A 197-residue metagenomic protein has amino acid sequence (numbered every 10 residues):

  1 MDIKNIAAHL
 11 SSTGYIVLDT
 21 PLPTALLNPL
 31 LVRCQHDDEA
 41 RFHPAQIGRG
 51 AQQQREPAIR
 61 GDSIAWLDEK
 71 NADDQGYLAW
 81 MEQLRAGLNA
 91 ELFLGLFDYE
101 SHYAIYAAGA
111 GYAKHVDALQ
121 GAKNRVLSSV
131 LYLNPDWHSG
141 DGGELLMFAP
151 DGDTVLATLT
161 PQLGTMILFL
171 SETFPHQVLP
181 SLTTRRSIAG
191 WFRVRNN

Functional and structural regions predicted by a protein language model:
D2-A90: Non-heme Fe(II)/2-oxoglutarate
D74, Y103-A122: Conserved short histidine dyad/triad with adjacent acidic residue
A90-L96, A118-K123: Short, conserved, surface-exposed binding loops centered on an aromatic residue
L94-H102, D141: A short coil-to-beta-strand element that immediately follows conserved catalytic motifs
H102, S128-Y132: Short, hydrophobic/aromatic-rich beta-strand segments within well-structured domains
Q120, R125, N134-N197: Catalytic core of Fe(II)/2-oxoglutarate
